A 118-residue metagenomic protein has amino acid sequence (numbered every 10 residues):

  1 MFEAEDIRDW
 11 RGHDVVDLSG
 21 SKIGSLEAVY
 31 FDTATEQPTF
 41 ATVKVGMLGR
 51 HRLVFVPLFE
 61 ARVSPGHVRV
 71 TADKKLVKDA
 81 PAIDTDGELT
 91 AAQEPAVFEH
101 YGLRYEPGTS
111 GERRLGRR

Functional and structural regions predicted by a protein language model:
M1-R118: Peripheral interaction segments used for macromolecular assembly
